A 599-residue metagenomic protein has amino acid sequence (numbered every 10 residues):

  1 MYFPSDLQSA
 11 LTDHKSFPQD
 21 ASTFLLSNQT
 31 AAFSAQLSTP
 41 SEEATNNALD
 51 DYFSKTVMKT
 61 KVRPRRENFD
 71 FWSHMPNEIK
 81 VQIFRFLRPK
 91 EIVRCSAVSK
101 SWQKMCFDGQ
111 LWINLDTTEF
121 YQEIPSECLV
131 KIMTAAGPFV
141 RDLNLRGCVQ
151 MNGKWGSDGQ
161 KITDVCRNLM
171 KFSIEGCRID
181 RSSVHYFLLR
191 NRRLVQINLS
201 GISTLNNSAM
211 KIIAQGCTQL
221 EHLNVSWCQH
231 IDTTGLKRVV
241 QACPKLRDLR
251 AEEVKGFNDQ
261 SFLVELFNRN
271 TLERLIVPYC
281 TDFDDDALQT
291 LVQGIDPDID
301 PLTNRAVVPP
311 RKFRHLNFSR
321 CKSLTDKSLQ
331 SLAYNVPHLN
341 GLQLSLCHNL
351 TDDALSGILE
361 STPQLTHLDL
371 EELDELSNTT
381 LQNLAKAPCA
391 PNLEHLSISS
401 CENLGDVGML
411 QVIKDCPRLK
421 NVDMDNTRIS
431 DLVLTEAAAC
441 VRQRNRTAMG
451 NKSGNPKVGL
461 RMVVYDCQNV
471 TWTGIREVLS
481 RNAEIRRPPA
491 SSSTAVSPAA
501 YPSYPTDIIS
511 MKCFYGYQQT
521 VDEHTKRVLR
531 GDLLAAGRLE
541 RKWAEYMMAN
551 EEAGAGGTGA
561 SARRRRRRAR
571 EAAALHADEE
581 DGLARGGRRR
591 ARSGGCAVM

Functional and structural regions predicted by a protein language model:
M1-T163, M170, R181-H185, M210-K211 (+2 more regions): N-terminal adaptor-interaction module of cullin-RING ubiquitin ligase components
Y2-L37, R66, I79-K80, C106 (+7 more regions): C-terminal capping region of solenoid repeat domains
K61-S73, R88-C95, T118, Q122 (+13 more regions): Amphipathic alpha-helical protein-protein interaction segments
W72, I162-T163, F187-L188, I213-A214 (+5 more regions): Hydrophobic anchor residues at the C-terminal helix/turn of individual leucine-rich repeat
W112, V140, L169, L194 (+9 more regions): Conserved hydrophobic position(s) of the canonical leucine-rich repeat
P125-V130, N152-G156, R181, N207 (+7 more regions): Structural motif corresponding to alpha-helix initiation and N-cap regions
C166, R190-N191, G216-C217, C228 (+7 more regions): Leucine-rich repeat
Q196-D326, S331-L332: Solenoidal tandem-repeat scaffolds enriched in leucines and small polar residues
